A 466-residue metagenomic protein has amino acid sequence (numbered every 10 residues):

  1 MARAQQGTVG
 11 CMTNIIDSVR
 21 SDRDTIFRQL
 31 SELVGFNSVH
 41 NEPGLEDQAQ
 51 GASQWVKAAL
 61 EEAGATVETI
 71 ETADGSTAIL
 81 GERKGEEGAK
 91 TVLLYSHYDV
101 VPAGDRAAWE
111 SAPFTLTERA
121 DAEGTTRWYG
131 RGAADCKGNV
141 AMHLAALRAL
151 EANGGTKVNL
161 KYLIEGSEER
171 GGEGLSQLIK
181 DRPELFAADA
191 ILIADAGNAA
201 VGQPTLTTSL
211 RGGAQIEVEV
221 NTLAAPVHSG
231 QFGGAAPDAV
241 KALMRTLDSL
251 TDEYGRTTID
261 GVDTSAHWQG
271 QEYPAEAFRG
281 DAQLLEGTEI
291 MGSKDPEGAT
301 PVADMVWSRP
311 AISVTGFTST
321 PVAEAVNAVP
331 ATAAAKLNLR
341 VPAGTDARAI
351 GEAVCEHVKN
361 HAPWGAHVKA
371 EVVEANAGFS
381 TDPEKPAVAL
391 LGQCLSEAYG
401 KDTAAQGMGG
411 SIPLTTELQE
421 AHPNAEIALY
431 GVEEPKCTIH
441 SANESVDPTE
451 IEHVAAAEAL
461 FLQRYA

Functional and structural regions predicted by a protein language model:
M1-C11: Short, Lys/Arg-enriched N-terminal segments with co-localized hydrophobic residues within the first ~10-30 amino acids
C11-R106, T332, A349: N-terminal helical capping/dimerization or prosegment-like subdomains of hydrolases acting on amide or phosphate bonds
L60-E62, E87-A89, A200-V201, T258-E324 (+4 more regions): An extended, acidic, His-containing surface patch that forms the Zn2+-binding/catalytic region of metallohydrolases
A89-K161, T438, H453: Active-site metal-coordination/substrate-binding segment of hydrolases, especially metallo-dependent peptidases
Y98-D99, L250-Y254, C355-G365: A common structural junction motif
Y98-V100, L163-G172, A194-A199, T222-A224 (+2 more regions): Acidic, glycine-rich active-site loops and adjacent beta-strand->loop/helix elements that engage anionic groups
G124-R127, G132-S209: Acidic/histidine-rich catalytic neighborhood of metal-dependent amide-processing enzymes
Q177, G233-Y254: A short core secondary-structure module
